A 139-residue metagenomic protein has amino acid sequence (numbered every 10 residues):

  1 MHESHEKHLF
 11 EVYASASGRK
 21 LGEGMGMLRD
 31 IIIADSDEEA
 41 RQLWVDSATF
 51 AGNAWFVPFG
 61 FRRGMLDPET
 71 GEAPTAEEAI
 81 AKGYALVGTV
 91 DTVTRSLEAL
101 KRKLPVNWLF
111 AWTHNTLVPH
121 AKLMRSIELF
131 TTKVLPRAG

Functional and structural regions predicted by a protein language model:
M1-G139: Active-site-adjacent structural elements that line small-molecule/cofactor binding pockets in enzymes
